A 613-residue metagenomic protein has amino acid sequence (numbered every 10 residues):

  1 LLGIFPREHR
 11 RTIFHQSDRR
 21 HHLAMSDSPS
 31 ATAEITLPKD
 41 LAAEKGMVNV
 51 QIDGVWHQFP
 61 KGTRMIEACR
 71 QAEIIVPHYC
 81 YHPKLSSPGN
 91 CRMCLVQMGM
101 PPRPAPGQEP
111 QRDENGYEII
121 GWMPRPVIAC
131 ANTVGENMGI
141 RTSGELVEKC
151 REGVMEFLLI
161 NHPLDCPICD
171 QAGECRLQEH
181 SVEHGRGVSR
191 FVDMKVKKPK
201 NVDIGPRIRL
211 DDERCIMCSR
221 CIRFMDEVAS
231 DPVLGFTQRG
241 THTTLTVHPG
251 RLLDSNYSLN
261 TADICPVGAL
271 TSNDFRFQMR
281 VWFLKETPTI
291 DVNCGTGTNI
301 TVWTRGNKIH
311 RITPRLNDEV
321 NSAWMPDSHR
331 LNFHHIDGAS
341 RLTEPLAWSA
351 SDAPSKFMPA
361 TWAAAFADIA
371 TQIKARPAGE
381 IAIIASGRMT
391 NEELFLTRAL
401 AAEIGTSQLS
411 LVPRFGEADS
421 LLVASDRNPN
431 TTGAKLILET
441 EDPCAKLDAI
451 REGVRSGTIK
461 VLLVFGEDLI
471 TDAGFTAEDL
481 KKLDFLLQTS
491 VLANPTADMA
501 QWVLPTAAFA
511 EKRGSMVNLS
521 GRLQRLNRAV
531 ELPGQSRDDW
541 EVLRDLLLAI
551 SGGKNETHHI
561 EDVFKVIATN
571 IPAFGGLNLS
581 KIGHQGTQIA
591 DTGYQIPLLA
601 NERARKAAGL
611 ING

Functional and structural regions predicted by a protein language model:
L1-A24: Short, Lys/Arg-enriched N-terminal segments with co-localized hydrophobic residues within the first ~10-30 amino acids
S26-T36, R92-V292, T296-I300, K308: Fe-S ferredoxin-like electron-transfer domains and their immediately adjacent linker/connector regions across
V50-Q51, E136-T142, L245-G250, E286 (+3 more regions): Short beta-alpha connecting loops at secondary-structure transitions that line or flank enzyme active sites
W56-T63: Short, contiguous acidic and Ser/Thr-rich linear segments
T63-E67, T390, D538: Short, structural beta-strand-to-alpha-helix junction motif
M65-G99: A basic, amphipathic helix-loop patch mediating RNA/tRNA/ribosome contacts
L159, P163, D211-D212, C218 (+9 more regions): Catalytic alpha/large subunits of respiratory electron-transfer oxidoreductases, centered on bis-MGD molybdoenzymes
L164-K195, V530-A590: N-terminal leader/propeptide and maturation segments of large enzyme subunits in energy/redox metabolism and hydrolases
